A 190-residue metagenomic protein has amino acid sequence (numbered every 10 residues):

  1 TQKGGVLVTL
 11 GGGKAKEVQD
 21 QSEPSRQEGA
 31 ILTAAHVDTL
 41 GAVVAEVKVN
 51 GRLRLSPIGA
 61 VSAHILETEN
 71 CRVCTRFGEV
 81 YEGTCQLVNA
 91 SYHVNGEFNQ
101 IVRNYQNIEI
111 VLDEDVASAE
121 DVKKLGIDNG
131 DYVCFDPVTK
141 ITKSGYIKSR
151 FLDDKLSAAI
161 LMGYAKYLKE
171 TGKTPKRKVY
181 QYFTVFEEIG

Functional and structural regions predicted by a protein language model:
T1-G190: N-terminal hydrophobic/helix-forming segments and targeting peptides
